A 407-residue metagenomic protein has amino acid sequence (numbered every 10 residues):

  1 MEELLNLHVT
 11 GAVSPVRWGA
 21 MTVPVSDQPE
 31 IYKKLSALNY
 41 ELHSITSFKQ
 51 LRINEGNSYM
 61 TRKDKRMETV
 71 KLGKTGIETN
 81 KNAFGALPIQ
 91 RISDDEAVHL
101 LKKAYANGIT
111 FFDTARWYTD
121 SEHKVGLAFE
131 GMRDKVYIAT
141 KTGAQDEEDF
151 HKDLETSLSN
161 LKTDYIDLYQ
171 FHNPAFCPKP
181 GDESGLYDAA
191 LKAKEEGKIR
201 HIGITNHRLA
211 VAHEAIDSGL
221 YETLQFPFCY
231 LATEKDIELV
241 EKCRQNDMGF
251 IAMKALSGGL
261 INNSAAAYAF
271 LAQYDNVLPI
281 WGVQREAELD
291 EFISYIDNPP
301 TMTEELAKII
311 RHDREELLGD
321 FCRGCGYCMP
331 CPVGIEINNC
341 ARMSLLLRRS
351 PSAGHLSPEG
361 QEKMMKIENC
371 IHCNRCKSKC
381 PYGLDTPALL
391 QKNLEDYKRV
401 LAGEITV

Functional and structural regions predicted by a protein language model:
L4, T10, A37, I45-K49: Intrinsic disorder/low-complexity segments
G56-V136: N-terminal binding-site loop/beta-alpha segment at the start of enzyme catalytic domains that lines or forms
L72, F84, F112, V125 (+10 more regions): Conserved, mostly hydrophobic/aromatic
D95, Q145-I251, L256-G259: Glycine/proline-rich, positively charged, aromatic-decorated active-site loop/lid region on the catalytic face
Y105, I109-T110, E238-A252, L256-V407: Structured C-terminal cap/extension of enzyme domains
K135-I138, Y221-C229, P300-L306: Short hydrophobic/aromatic-enriched beta-strand-loop microsegments
